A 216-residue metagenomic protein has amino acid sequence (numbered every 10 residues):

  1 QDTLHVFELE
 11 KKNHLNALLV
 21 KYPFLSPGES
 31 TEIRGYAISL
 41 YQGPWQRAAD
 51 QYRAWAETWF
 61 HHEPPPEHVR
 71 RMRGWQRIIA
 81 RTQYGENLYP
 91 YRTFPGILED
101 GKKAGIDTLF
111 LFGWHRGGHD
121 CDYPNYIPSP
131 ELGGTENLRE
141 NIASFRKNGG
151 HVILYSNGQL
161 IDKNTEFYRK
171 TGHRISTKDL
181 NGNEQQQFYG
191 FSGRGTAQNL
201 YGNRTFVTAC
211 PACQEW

Functional and structural regions predicted by a protein language model:
Q1-G113, P130-L132, S144, N148-I153: Carbohydrate-recognition beta-sandwich/jelly-roll modules in extracellular/periplasmic carbohydrate-active proteins
Y22, C121, C210-C213: Generic recognition of cysteine residues
F24, D122-N125, E166-F167: Residue-level preference for alpha-helix termini and adjacent loops
S30, I79, Y123, G202-V207: A generic structural signal for ordered alpha-helices
I38, H115-G118, Q159-I161: Short, solvent-exposed loop/turn segments at secondary-structure junctions
E63, E67-Q76, G85-Y91, S129-E131 (+3 more regions): Active-site-adjacent "subsite" loops/lids of carbohydrate-active enzymes
G118-G133: Surface-exposed, active-site-proximal loop segments in enzymatic domains
